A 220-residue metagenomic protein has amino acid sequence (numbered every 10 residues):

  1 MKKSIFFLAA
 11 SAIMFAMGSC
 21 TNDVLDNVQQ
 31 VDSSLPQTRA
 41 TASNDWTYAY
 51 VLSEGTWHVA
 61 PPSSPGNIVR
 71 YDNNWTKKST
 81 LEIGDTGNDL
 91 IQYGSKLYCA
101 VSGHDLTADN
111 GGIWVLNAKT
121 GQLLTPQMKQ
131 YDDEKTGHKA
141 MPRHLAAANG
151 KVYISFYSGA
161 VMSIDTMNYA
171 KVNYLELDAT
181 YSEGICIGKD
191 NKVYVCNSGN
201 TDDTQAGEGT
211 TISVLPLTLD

Functional and structural regions predicted by a protein language model:
S4-I5, A16-A49: Bacterial Sec-dependent N-terminal signal peptides
L35-T41, D85-G94, K135-A146, A179-G188: Repeated scaffold domains used in trafficking and secretory/extracellular systems, primarily beta-propellers
D45-T47, G94-S95, N149-G150, D190-N191: Short coil/turn segments that connect the beta-strands within blades of beta-propeller domains
V51, C99-A100, I154, V195: Residue position within the beta-strands of beta-propeller blades
G55-A60, G103-A108, G159-A160, G199-T204: Short glycine/acidic-enriched loop and turn motifs that connect beta-strands
G66-V69, G111-W114, A160-S163, T210-S213: A short loop-to-beta-strand structural motif that recurs across blades of beta-propeller domains
W75-E82, Q122-T136, A170-E176, D220: A short beta-strand motif characteristic of beta-propeller blades
K171-D220: Solenoidal tandem-repeat scaffolds enriched in leucines and small polar residues
